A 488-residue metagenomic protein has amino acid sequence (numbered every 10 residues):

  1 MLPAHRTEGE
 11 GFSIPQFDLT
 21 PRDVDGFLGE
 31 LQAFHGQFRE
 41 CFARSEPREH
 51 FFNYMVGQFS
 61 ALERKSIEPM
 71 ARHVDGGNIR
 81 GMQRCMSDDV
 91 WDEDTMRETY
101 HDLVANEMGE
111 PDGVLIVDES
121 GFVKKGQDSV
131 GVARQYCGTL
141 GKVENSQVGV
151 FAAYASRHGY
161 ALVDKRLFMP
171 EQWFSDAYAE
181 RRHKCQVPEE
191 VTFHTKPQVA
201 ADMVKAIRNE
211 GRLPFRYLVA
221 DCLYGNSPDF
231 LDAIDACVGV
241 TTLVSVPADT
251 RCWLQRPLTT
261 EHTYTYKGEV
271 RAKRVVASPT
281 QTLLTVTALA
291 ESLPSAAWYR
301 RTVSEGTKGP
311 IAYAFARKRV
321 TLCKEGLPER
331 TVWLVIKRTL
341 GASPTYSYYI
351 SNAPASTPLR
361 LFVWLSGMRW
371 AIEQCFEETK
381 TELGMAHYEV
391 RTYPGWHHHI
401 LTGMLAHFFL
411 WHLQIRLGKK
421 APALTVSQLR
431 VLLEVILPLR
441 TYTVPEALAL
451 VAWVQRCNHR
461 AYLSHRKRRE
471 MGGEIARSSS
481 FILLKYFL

Functional and structural regions predicted by a protein language model:
M1-Q32, Y462-F487: Charged, often Cys/His-bearing segments associated with DNA-binding zinc-finger transcription factors
V24-F52, H183, V187: Basic, short loop/linker segments at the boundary and entry of helix-turn-helix/winged-helix-like folds
Q32, H158-C185, E189, F193 (+5 more regions): An anionic, glycine-rich sequence signature occurring as long contiguous blocks
A43-Q58, L62-Q127, A206, F230 (+5 more regions): Electropositive nucleic-acid engagement tracts
M70-A71, P111-K125, A152, L218-Y224 (+4 more regions): Short, conserved catalytic/metal-binding motifs centered on acidic residues
M86-E171, D176-H183, K318-T321: Active-site-proximal, Lys/Arg-enriched surface segment that forms a nucleic-acid-binding/basic interface patch
R181-T263: Domain-level cores of phosphate- or acyl-group-handling catalytic modules
S351, T357-S366, T381-H397, L417: Short, solvent-exposed helix-loop connector elements
